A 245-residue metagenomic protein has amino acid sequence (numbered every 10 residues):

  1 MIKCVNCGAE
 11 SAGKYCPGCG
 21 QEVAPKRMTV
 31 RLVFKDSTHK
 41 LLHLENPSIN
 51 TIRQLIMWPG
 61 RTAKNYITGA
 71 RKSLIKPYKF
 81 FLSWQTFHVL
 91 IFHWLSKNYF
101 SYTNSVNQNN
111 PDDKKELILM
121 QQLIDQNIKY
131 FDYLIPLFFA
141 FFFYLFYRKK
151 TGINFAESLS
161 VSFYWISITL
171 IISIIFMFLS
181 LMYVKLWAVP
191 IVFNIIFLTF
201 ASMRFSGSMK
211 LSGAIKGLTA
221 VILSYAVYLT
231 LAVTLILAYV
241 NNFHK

Functional and structural regions predicted by a protein language model:
M1-K245: Membrane-proximal intrinsically disordered regions of secretory-pathway and membrane-system proteins
